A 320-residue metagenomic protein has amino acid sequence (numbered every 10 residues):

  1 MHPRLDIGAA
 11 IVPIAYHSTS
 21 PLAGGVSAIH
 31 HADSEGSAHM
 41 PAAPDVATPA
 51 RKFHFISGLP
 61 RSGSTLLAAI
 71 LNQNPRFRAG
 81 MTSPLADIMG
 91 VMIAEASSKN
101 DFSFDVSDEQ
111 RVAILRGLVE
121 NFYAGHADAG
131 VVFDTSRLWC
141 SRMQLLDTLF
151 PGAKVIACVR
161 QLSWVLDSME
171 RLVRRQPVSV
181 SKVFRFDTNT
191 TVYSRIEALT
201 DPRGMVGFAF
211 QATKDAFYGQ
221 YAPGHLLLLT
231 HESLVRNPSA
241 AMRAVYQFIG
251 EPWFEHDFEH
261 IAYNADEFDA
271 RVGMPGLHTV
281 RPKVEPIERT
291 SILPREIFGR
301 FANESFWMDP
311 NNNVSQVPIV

Functional and structural regions predicted by a protein language model:
H2-E120, H126, R174, N264-F268 (+1 more regions): PAPS-dependent sulfotransferase catalytic core
H2-H54, L199-P202, G207-F210, Y218-Q220 (+3 more regions): PAPS-dependent sulfotransferases, especially Golgi type II membrane carbohydrate sulfotransferases
P41, R111-H126, D167-F248: PAPS-dependent sulfotransferase catalytic domain
T48, A69-L149, R175-E197, T279-F306 (+1 more regions): PAPS-dependent sulfation machinery
I56-G58, V132-T135, A157-V159, L228-T230: Short beta-strand segments
G63-F77, L146-F150, L228-W253: PAPS/PAP-binding and catalytic site of the sulfotransferase fold
T65-A68, D87-M89, C140-R142, S163-S168 (+1 more regions): Short catalytic/ligand-binding loop motif for oxyanion handling, primarily in non-cytosolic enzymes, centered on
L149-R171: Conserved phosphate-donor/acceptor-positioning beta-strand/loop module used by diverse small-molecule
